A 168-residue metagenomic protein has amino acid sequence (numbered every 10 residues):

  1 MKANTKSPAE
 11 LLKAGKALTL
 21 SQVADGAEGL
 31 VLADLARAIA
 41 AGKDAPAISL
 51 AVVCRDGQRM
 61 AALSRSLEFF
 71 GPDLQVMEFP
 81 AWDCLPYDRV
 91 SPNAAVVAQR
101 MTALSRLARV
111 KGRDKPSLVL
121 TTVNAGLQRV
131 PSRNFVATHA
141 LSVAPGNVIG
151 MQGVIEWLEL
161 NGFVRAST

Functional and structural regions predicted by a protein language model:
M1-T168: ASCE RecA-like P-loop NTPase motor cores that couple ATP hydrolysis to mechanical translocation on nucleic acids
